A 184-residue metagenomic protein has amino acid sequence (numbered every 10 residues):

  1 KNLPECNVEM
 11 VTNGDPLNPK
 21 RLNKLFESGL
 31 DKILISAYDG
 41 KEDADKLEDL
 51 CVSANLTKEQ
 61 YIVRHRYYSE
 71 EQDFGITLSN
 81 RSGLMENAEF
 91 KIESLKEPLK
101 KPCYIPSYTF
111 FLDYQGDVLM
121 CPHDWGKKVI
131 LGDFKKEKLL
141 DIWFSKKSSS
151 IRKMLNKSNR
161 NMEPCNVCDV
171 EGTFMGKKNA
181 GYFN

Functional and structural regions predicted by a protein language model:
K1-N2: N-terminal active-site wall of soluble small-molecule enzyme domains
E5-L17, L30-Y67: Core AdoMet radical
E5-N7, E27-K32, K100, S107 (+1 more regions): A general structural motif
M10, G116, L139: Conserved, mostly hydrophobic/aromatic
L17, C103, L131-F134: Short clusters of hydrophobic/aromatic residues that line enzyme substrate/ligand-binding pockets
P19-L25: Distinct, well-ordered alpha-helical segments
E48-C121, R160-M175, A180: A C-terminal junction/extension of Radical SAM enzymes
H123-N184: Flexible mid-to-C-terminal extensions adjoining Fe-S/redox cofactors in radical SAM and related proteins
